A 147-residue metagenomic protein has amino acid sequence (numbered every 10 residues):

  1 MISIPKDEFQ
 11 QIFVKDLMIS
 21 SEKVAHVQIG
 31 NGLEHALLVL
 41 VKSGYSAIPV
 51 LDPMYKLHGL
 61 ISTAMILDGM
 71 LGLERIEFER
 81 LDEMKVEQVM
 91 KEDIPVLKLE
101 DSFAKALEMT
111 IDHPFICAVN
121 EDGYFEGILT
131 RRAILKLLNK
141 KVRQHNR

Functional and structural regions predicted by a protein language model:
M1-R147: Tandem CBS (Cystathionine beta-synthase) repeat/Bateman regulatory domains
